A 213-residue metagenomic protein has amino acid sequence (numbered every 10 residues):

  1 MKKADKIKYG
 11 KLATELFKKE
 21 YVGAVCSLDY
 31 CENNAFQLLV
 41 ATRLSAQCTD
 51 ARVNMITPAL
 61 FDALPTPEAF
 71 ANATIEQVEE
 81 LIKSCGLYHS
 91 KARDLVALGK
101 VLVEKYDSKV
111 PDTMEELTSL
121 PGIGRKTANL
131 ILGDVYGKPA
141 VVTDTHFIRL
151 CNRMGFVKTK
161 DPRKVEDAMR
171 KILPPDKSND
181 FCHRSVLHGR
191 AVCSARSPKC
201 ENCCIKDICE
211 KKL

Functional and structural regions predicted by a protein language model:
K2-L213: Catalytic cores of DNA base-excision repair glycosylases
